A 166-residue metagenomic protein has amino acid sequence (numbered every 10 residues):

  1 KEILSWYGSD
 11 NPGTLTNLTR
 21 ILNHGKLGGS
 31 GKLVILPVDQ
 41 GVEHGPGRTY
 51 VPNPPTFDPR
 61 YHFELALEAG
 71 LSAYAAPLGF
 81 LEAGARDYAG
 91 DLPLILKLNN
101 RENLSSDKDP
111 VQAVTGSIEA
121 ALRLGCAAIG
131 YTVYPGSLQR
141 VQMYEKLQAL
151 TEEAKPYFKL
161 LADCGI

Functional and structural regions predicted by a protein language model:
K1-V38: N-terminal basic, low-complexity leaders that serve as flexible interaction/assembly modules and, when applicable, as
G28, L33, G41-I166: Alpha/beta enzyme core
